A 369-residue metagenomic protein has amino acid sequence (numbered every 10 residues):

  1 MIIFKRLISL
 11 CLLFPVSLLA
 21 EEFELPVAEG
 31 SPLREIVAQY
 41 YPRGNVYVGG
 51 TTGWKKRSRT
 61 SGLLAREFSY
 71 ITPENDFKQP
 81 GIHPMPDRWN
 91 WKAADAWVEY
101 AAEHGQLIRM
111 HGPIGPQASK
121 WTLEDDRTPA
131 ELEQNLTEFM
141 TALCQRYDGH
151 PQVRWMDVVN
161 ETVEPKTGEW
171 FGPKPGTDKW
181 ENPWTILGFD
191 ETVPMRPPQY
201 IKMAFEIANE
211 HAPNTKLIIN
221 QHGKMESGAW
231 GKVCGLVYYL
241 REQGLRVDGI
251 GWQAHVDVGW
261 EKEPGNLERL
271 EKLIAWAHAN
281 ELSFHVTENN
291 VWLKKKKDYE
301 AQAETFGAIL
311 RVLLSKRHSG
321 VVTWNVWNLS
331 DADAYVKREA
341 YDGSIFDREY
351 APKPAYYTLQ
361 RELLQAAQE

Functional and structural regions predicted by a protein language model:
I2-L10: Sec-dependent signal peptide recognition, specifically the positively charged N-region followed immediately by
C11-A20: Hydrophobic h-region of N-terminal signal peptides that target proteins for export in Gram-negative bacteria
E22-Y70, E74: Boundary/entry segment of secreted carbohydrate-active catalytic domains
L25-P26, G49-G62, Q79-K92, S119 (+5 more regions): Acidic-and-aromatic substrate-binding clefts and catalytic sites of carbohydrate-active enzymes
L25-P32, I36, H83, R146 (+6 more regions): Aromatic-rich peripheral "rim/lid" segments of glycoside hydrolase catalytic domains that contact and position glycan
T52-E67, Q134-C144, G228-L240, A303-V312: Short, acidic/polar
R66, Y70-P84, K92-I218, H222-M225 (+2 more regions): Substrate-binding cleft and catalytic face of glycoside hydrolase catalytic domains, especially the flexible beta-alpha
K92, A96-A102, E191-N220, E226-K295 (+1 more regions): Glycoside hydrolase catalytic-domain groove-lining segments
